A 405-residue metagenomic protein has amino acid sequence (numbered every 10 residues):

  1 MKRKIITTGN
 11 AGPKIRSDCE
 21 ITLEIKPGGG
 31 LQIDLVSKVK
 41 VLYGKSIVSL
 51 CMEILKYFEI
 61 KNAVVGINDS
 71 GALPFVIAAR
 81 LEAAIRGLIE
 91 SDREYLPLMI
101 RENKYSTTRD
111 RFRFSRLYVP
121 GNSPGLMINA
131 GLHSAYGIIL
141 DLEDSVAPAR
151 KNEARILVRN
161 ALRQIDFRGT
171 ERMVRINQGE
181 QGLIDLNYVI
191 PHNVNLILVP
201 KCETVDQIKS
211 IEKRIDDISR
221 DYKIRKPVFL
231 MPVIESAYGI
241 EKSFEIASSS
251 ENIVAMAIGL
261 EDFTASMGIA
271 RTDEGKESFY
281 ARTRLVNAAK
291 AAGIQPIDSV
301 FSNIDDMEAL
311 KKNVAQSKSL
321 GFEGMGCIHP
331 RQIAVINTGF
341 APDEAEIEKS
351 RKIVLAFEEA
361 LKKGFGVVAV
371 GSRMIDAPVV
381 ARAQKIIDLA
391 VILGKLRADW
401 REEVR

Functional and structural regions predicted by a protein language model:
M1-T108: N-terminal intrinsically disordered, cationic/polar leader segments that include organellar targeting peptides
R3-I6, A78-A83, G87-R405: Expand to "…catalyze enediolate/carbanion chemistry for C-C bond making/breaking, isomerization, decarboxylation
